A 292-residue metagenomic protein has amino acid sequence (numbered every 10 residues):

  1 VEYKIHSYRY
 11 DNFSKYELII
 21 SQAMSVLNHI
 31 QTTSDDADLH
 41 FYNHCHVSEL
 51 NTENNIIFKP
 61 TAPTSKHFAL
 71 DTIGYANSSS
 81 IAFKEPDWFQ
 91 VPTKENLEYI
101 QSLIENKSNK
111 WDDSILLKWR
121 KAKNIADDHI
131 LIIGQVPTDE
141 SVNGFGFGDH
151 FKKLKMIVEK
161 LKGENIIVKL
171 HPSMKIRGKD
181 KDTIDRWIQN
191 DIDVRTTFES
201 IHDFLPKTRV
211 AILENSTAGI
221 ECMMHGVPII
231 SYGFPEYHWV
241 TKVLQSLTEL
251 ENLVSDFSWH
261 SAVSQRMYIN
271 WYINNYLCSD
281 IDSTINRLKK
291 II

Functional and structural regions predicted by a protein language model:
V1-H44, T138-D139, K290-I292: N-terminal pre-catalytic "stem/leader" segment of glycosyltransferase-like enzymes
H6-Y10, K155-T197: Catalytic donor nucleotide-activated moiety binding site of glycosyltransferases and closely related
Y10-D11, C45-S48, T61-T64, Q135-D139 (+3 more regions): Short, solvent-exposed loop/turn segments at secondary-structure junctions
F13-V26, G146-K160, D180-T183: Well-ordered, non-membrane alpha-helical segments in soluble/globular domains
T33-F68, A211-E214: Short, well-ordered secondary-structure micro-motifs within conserved domains or adaptor modules
C45-E49, F198-L244: A donor-sugar binding/catalytic signature common to diverse glycosyltransferases and related nucleotide-sugar
T72-D127, V240-I292: Leloir-type glycosyltransferase catalytic cores
R120-I176, I269-L277: Active-site donor-nucleotide binding/catalytic segment of nucleotide-sugar enzymes
